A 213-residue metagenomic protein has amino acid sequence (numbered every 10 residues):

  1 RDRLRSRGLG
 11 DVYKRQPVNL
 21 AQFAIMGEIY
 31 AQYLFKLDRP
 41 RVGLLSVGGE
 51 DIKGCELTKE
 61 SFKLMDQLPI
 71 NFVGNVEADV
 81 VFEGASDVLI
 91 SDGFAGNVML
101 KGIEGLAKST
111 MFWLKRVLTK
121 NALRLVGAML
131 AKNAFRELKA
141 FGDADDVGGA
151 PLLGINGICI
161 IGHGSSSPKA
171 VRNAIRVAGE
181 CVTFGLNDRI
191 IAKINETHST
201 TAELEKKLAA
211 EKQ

Functional and structural regions predicted by a protein language model:
R1, L34-R39, L64-Q67, V80-E83 (+3 more regions): Solvent-exposed alpha-helices and their adjacent loops that cap or buttress functional pockets in soluble metabolic
R1, P17, F23, G54-C55 (+3 more regions): Short glycine/serine/threonine-rich phosphate/pyrophosphate-binding segments that cradle anionic phosphate groups
D2-Y13: Single conserved hydrophobic/aromatic residue that forms the stacking wall/gate of nucleotide- or nucleobase-binding
K14-A78: Glycine-rich phosphate/diphosphate-binding loop of Rossmann-like nucleotide-binding domains
L45, L186-Q213: A short, charged, Gly/Pro-tolerant segment at domain boundaries
K53, T58-E60, L64, L68-K139: Glycine-rich phosphate-binding loop
D143-S199: ATP/nucleoside-binding phosphotransfer catalytic cores, i.e., glycine-rich phosphate-binding loops
